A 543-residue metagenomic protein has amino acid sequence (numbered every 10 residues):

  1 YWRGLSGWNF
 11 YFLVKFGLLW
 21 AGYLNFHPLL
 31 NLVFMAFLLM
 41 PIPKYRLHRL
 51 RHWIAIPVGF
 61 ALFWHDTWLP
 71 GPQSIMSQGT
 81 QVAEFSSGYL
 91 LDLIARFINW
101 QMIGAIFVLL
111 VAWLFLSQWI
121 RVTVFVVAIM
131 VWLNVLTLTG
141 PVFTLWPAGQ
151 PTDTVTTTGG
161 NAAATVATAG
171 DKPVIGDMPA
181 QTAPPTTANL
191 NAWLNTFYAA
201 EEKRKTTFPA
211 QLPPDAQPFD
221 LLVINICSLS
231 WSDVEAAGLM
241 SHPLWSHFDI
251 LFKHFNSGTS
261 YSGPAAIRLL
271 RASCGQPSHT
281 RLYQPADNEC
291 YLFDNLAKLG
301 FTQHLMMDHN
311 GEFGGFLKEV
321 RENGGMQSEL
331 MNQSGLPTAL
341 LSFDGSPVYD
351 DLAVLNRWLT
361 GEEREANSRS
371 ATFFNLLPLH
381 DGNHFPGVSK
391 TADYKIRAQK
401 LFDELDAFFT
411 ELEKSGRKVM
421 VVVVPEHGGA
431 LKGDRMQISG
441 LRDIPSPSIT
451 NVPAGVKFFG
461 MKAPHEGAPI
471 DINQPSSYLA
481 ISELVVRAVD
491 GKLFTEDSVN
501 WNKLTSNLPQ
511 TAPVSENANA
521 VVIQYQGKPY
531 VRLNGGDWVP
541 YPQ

Functional and structural regions predicted by a protein language model:
Y1-N161, T165: Transmembrane and membrane-interface helices of multi-pass, inner-membrane envelope-modifying transferases
F143-F385, N451, Y478, E483-K503: Active-site-proximal alpha/beta segments of enzymes that process anionic O-linked groups
Y283-C290, T391-L401, R442-T450, K462-V485 (+1 more regions): A short beta-strand-to-alpha-helix junction
L296-G300, F408-R417: A structural motif corresponding to the C-terminal end of an alpha-helix and its immediate exit/capping segment
G314, W358-D403, A407, A430-L441: Active-site His/acidic residue clusters
Q399-T410, K457, E483, D490: Marks the mature luminal ectodomains of secretory-pathway proteins
K418, V424-H465: Histidine-centered active-site microenvironments of extracellular/periplasmic hydrolases and transferases
V489, L493-Q543: Phosphate/adenylate-binding glycine loop and adjacent helical scaffold
